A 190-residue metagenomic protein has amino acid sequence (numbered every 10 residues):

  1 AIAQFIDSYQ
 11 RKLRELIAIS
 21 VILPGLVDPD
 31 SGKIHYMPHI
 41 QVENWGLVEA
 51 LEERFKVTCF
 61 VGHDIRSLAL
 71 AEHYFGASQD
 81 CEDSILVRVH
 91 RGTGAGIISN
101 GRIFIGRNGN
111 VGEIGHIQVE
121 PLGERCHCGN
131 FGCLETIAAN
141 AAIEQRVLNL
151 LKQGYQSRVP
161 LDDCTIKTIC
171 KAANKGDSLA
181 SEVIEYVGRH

Functional and structural regions predicted by a protein language model:
A1, V61-I65, V119-Y155: Glycine-rich phosphate-binding loop plus the immediately following alpha-helix
A1-D83: Glycine-rich phosphate-binding loop and adjoining helix at the ATP-binding site of ATP-dependent phosphoryl-transfer
L23, L134-H190: A mobile "lid/hinge" subdomain adjacent to the ATP/sugar-phosphate binding pocket shared across diverse ATP-dependent
D30, S99-N100, N174: Short, ordered coil/turn segments that flank beta-strands lining enzyme active or ligand-binding pockets
V42, G46, H63, L68 (+4 more regions): Conserved active-site and cofactor/substrate-binding residues in soluble primary-metabolism enzymes
D80-A138: Glycine-rich phosphate-binding loop of actin/hexokinase-like ATP-binding domains
